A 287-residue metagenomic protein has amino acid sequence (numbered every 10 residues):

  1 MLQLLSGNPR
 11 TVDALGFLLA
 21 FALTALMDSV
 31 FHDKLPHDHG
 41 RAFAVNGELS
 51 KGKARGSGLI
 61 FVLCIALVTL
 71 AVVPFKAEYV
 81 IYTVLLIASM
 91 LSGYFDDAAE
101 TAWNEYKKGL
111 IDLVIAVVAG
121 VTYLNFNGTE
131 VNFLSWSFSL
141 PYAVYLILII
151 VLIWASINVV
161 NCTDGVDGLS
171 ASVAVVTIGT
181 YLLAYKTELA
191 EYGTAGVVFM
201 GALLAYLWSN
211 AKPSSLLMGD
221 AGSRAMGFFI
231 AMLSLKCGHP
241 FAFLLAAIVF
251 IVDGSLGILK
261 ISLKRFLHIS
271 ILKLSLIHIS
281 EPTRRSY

Functional and structural regions predicted by a protein language model:
L2-V252: "…together with the soluble PPM/PP2C metallo-phosphatase catalytic core" -> "…together with the soluble PPM/PP2C
D33, A202, G257, I277-H278: Active-site-proximal helix/loop capping residues that flank conserved catalytic or ligand/cofactor
D33, H37, I261, E281: Charged/polar, solvent-exposed surface patches and flexible loops
G52, E105, G257, E281-P282: Short alpha-helical segments used as structural interaction elements across diverse proteins
F250, G254-I277: Membrane-proximal soluble regions of multi-pass membrane proteins
I277-H278, P282-Y287: Single conserved hydrophobic/aromatic residue that forms the stacking wall/gate of nucleotide- or nucleobase-binding
